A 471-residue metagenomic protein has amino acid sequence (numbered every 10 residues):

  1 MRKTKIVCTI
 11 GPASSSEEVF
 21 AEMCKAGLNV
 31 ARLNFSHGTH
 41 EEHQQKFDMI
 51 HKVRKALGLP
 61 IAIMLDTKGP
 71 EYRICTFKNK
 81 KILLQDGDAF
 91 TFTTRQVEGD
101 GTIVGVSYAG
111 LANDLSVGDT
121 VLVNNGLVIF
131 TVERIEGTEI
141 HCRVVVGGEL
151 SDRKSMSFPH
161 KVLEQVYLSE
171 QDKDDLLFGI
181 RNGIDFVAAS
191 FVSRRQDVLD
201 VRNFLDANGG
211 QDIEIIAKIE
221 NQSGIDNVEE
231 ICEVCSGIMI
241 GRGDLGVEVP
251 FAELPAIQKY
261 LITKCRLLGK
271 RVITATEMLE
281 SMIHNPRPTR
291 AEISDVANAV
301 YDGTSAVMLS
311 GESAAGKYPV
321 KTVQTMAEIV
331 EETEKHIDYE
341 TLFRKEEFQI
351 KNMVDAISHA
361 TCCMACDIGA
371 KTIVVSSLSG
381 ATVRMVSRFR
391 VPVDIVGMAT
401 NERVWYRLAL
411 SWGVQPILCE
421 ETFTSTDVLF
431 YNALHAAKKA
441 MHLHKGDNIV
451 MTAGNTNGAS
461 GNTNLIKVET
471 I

Functional and structural regions predicted by a protein language model:
M1-I471: Non-catalytic helical/linker scaffolds that mediate oligomerization, partner binding, and domain coupling around large
